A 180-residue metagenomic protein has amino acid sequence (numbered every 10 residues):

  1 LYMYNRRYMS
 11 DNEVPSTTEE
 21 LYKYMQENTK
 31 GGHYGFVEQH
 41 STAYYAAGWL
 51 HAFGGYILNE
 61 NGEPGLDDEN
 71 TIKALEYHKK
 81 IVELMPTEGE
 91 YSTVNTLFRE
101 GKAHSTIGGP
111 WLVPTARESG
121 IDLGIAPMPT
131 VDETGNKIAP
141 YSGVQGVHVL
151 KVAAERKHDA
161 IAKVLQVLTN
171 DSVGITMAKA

Functional and structural regions predicted by a protein language model:
L1-S16, Y22, E38-E60, S142-L150: Periplasmic solute-binding protein
Y2-M3, Y22-H33, V113-S119: Pocket-flanking alpha-helical
Y8, Q26-E27, S92-T106: Short helices/loops that flank or line small-molecule/ion binding pockets
S10, E83-P86, R117-K179: Extracytoplasmic/periplasmic substrate-recognition and gating elements
S16-Y22, T87-E100, W111: Short helix-initiation/N-cap motifs at beta->coil->alpha
Y22-T29, E63-E90: Glycine-centered hinge/linker elements that transmit conformational signals in sensory and ligand-binding systems
K30-H40, N170-K179: Bilobed periplasmic-binding protein-like "clamshell/Venus-flytrap" ligand-binding domains
H104-G109, G124-A126: Paired acidic/hydrophobic, glycine-rich loop segments that form the ligand-binding mouth/hinge of periplasmic-binding
